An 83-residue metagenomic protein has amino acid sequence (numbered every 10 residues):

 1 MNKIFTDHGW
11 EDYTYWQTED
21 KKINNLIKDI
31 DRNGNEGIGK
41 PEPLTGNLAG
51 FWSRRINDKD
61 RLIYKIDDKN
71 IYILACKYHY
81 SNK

Functional and structural regions predicted by a protein language model:
N2-K21, I38, T45, S53-R61 (+1 more regions): Enriched for short, Lys/Arg-rich terminal
D20-N33, I38: Compact soluble domain cores
